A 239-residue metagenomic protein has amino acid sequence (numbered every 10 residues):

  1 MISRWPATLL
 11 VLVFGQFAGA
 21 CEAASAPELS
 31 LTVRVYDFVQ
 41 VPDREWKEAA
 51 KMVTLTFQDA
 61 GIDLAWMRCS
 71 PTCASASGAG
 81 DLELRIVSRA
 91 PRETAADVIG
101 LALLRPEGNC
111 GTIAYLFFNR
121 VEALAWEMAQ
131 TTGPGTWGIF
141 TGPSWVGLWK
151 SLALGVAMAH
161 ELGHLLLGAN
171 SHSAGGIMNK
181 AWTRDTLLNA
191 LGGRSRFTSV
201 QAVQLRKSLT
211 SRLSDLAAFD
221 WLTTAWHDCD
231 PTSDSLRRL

Functional and structural regions predicted by a protein language model:
M1-S3: N-terminal secretory signal peptides that target proteins for export/translocation
P6-G19: Bacterial N-terminal signal peptides
A20-S25: Compositionally biased P/S/T/G-rich terminal and signal peptide-adjacent segments that lie outside catalytic cores
A26-V41: Acidic/histidine-rich, surface-exposed loop or edge segments in extracytoplasmic proteins
D43-L165: Metzincin-family zinc-dependent endopeptidase catalytic domain
S151-L222, W226: The catalytic-center signature of Zn2+-dependent metalloproteases
T232-S233: Extracytoplasmic/secretory-pathway proteins
R237-L239: Short, solvent-exposed mixed-charge patches
